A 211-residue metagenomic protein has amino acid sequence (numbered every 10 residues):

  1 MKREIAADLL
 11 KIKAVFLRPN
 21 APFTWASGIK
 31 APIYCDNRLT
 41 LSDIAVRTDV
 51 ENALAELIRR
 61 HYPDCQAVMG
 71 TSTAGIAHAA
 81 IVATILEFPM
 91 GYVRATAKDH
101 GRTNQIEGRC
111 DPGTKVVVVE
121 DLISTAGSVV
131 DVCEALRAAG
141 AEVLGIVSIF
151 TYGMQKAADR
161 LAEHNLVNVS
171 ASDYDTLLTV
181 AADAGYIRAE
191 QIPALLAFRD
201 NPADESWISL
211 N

Functional and structural regions predicted by a protein language model:
M1-H61: Active-site-facing substrate-recognition patch
K2-K11, E134-N211: PRPP-dependent phosphoribosyltransferase catalytic core
L54-Q66, C133-A139: Phosphate/pyrophosphate-binding loops at sites that engage ATP/ADP/AMP, CoA/4′-phosphopantetheine, polyphosphate
H61, G108-P112, A135, R160: Solvent-exposed alpha-helices and their adjacent loops that cap or buttress functional pockets in soluble metabolic
P63-S72, V147: Short glycine-rich phosphate-binding loop at a beta-alpha junction
Q66, T114, L144: Conserved acidic residues
A79-V117, T125-D131: Short, glycine/charge-rich flexible loops or terminal/linker lids adjacent to PRPP-binding catalytic cores
